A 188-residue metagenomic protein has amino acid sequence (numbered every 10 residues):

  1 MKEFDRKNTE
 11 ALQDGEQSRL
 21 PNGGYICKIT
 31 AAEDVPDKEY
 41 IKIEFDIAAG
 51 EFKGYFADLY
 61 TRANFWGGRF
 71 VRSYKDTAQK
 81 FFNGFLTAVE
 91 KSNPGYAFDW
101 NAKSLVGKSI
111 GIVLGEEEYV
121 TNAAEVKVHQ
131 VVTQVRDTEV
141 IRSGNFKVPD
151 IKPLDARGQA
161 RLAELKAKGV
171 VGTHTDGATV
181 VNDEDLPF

Functional and structural regions predicted by a protein language model:
M1-F188: Short beta-rich binding modules
